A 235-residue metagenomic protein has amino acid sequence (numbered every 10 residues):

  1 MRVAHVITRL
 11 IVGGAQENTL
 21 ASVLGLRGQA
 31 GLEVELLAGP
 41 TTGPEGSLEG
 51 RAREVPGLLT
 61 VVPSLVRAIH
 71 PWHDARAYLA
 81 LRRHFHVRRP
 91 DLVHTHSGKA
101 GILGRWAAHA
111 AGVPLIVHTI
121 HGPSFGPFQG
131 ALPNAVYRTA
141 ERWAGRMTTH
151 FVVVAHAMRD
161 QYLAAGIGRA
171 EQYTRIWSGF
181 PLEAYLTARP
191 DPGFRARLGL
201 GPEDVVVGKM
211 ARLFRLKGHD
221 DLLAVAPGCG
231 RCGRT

Functional and structural regions predicted by a protein language model:
V3-A4, L92, A108-P123, E141 (+1 more regions): Active-site proximal beta-strand in glycosyltransferases
H5-H73, M158-Q161, Q172-Y173: N-terminal strand-loop element at the rim of the active site of nucleotide-sugar-dependent glycosyltransferases
Q16-L24, V205, K209-G228: A conserved mid-protein helix/loop that constitutes part of the nucleotide-sugar donor-binding site
E45-R51, L186-L200: A short helix/loop element that forms part of the nucleotide-sugar donor recognition site in Leloir-type
V61-L92, I102-A110, A135-W143: An amphipathic, basic-hydrophobic alpha-helix
W72-L79, P114-V117, S124-M147, D160 (+1 more regions): Nucleotide-sugar donor phosphate/pyrophosphate-binding loop at the beta->alpha transition of glycosyltransferases
T95-G101, I120: Short His-centered aromatic/hydrophobic patch
M147-R175, F180-A184: A short, active-site helix/loop in glycosyltransferases that binds the activated sugar's phosphate group
